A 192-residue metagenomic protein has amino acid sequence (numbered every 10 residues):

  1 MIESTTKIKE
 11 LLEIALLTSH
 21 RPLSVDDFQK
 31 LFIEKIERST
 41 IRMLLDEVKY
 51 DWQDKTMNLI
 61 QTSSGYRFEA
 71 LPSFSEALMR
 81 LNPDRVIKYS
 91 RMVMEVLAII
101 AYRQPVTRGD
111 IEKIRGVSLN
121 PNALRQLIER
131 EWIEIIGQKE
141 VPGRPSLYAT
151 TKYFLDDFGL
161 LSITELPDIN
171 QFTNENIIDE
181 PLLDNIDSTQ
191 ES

Functional and structural regions predicted by a protein language model:
M1-E3, K7-I8, L44, D156-S192: Phosphate-centric recognition/catalysis
M1-L11, F68-M94: Short alpha-helical segments that sit at the start of domains
M1-T18, P22-E47: Short Lys/Arg-rich amphipathic alpha-helical segments
L17-H20, I87, I100-Q104: Short helix-capping/hinge SLiMs at alpha-helix to coil transitions
P22-L31, R103-R115: Short acidic, hydrophobic short linear motifs in intrinsically disordered regions
I36-L45, R115-W132, P142-P145, N176: Short amphipathic alpha-helical interaction segments
K49-I60, E131-E140: A short, conserved structural fragment
Q61-L81, I136-L160: Short, cationic-aromatic polyanion-contact patches
